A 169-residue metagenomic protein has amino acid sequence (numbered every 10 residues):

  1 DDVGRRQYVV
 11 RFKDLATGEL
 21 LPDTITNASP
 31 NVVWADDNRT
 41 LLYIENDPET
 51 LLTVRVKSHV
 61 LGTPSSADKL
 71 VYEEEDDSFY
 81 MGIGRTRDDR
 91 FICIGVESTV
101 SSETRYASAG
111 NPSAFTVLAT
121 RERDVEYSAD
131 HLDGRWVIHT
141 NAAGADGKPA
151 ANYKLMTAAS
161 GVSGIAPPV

Functional and structural regions predicted by a protein language model:
D1, Y8, F12-D14, T24 (+3 more regions): Glycine-rich, histidine-containing beta strand-loop boundary motifs that form or position
D1-G4, L42-T50, V60, C93-T99 (+4 more regions): Beta-strand C-termini and the immediately following turn/loop, strongest in propeller blades
V3-R5, F12-P30, H59-Y80, A109-E126 (+1 more regions): Multi-bladed beta-propeller domains
Q7, T53, D89, S98-S101 (+2 more regions): Surface-exposed loop/turn positions within WD40 beta-propeller blades
V9-R11, R55-K57, E103-R105, K154-M156: A short loop-to-beta-strand structural motif that recurs across blades of beta-propeller domains
T26-I44, D76-G95, E122-H139: Conserved beta-propeller blade repeats
V33-R39, E45-L70: Hydrophobic, small-residue-rich alpha-helical packing segments that form membrane-like cores
E103, Y127-S128, G147-K154, G164-P168: Extended hydrophobic-aromatic, low-complexity segments
